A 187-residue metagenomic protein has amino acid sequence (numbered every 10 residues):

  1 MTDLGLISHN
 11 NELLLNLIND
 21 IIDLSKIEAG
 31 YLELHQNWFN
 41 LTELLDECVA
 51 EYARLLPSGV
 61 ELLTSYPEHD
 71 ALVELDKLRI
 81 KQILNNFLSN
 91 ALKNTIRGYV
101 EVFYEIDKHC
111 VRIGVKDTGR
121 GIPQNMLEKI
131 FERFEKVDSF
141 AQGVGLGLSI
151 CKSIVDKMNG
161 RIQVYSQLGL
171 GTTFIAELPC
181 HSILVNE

Functional and structural regions predicted by a protein language model:
H9-L14: Short alpha-helical segment of the dimerization/phosphotransfer core of two-component systems
S25-Q36: Helix-loop junction within the histidine kinase core
H35-A50, K77, K81: A conserved beta-strand-to-alpha-helix junction within the catalytic ATP-binding
H35-N40, P57-A71: Conserved catalytic submotifs in the C-terminal HATPase_c
I122-F134: Short conserved segment of the HATPase_c
G147, C151: Short alpha-helical Gxxx[C/S/T] motif in the catalytic ATP-binding
